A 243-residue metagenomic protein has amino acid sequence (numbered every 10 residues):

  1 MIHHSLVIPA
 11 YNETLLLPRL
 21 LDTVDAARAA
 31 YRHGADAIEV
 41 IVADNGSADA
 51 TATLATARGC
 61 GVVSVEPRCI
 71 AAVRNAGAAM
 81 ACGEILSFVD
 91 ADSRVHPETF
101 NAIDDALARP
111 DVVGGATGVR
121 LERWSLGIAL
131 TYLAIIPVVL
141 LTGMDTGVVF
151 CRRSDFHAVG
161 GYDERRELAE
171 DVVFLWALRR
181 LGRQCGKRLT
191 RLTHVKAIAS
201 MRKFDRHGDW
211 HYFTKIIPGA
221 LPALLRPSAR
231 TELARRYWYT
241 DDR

Functional and structural regions predicted by a protein language model:
E13-R32: Short, well-formed alpha-helical segments that are part of the catalytic scaffolds of diverse glycosyltransferases
T23, D44-A52, S93: A conserved acidic beta->alpha catalytic loop
D25, R32-G46, V63: Short beta-strand/loop segment that forms part of the nucleotide-sugar
A50, V89-A106, W176: Acidic donor-binding/catalytic loop of UDP-sugar-dependent glycosyltransferases, especially processive GT2
V65-A81: Glycine-rich, basic loop-to-helix element that forms the pyrophosphate-binding segment of sugar-nucleotide handling
L86: Short aromatic/hydrophobic "clamp" motif used to bind/position activated sugar donors
P97-G127: Conserved donor NDP-sugar-binding/catalytic core segment of glycosyltransferases
D155-A158, R166-G186: A short, conserved alpha-helix in the catalytic core of glycosyltransferases
